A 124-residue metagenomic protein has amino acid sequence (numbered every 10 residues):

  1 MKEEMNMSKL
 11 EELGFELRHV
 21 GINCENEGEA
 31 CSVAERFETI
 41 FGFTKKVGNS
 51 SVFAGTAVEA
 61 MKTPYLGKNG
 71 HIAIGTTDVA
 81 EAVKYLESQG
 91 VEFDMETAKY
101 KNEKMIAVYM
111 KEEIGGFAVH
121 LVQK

Functional and structural regions predicted by a protein language model:
K2-F15, E35, T39-G48, A57-K62 (+1 more regions): Vicinal oxygen chelate
K2-S32, G67-I74: N-terminal beta-strand motif that seeds the catalytic metal site of vicinal oxygen chelate
N23-E25, M61-K62, T77, K111: A structural detector for beta-sheet-dominated domains
E29-A30, D78, V108: Residue-level preference for nonpolar/small residues embedded in alpha-helices
A30-E35, K84: Short, basic/low-complexity N-terminal boundary segments at the transition from targeting/disordered tails
V52-H71: Short, intrinsically disordered low-complexity segments
K68-E96: Mid-chain, well-packed structural core segment of small domains
